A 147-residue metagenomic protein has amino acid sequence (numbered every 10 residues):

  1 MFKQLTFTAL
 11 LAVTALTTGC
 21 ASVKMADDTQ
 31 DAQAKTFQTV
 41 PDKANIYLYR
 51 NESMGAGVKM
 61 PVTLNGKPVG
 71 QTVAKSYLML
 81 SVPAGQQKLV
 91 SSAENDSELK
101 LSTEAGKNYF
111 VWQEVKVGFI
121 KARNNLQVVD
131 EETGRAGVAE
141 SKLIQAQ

Functional and structural regions predicted by a protein language model:
M1-A21: Sec-dependent bacterial lipoprotein signal peptides
C20-Q147: Short loop/turn and low-complexity linker motifs enriched in small/turn-promoting residues
